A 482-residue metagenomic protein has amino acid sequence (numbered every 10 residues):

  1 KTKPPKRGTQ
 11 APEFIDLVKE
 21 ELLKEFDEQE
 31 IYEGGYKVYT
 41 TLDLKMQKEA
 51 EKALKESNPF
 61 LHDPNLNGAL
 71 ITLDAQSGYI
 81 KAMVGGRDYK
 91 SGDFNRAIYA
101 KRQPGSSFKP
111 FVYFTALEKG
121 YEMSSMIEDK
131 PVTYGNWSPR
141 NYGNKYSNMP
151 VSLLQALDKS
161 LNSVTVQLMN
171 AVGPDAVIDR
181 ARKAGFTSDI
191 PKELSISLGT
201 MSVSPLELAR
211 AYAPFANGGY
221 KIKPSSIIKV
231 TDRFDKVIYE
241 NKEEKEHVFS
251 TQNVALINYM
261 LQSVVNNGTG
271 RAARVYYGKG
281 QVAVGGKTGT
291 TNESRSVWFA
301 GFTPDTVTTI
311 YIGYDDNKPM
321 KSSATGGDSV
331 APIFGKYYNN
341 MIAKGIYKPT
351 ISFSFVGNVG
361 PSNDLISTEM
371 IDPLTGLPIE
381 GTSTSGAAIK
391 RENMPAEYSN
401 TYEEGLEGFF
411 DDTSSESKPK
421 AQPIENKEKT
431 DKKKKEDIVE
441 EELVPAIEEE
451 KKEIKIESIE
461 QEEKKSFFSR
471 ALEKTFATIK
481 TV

Functional and structural regions predicted by a protein language model:
K1-L44, K48, L168, D179-K183 (+3 more regions): Non-catalytic, structured segments within soluble enzyme domains
T2-A11, Y121-V177, E193, K221 (+2 more regions): Conserved catalytic neighborhood of penicillin-recognizing serine enzymes
L17-L23, L73-R87, L117-Y121, V132 (+8 more regions): Glycine-rich, acidic and aromatic/proline-enriched surface loops and short helix-turn segments that act as binding
V38, P64-G68, S91-F111, M123-D129 (+2 more regions): Short active-site loop at a secondary-structure junction that contains or immediately precedes the catalytic residue(s)
T40-L61, L70-D74, M83, Y89-F94 (+3 more regions): A penicillin-recognizing enzyme superfamily signal
A50, G78, K101-E128, A156 (+4 more regions): Active-site SXXK
P139-K145, G173-Y212, G219, K223-S226: Mid-domain, small-residue-enriched loop/turn segments at the edges of structured enzyme/sensor domains
V359-E460, F467-A477: Low-complexity, Gly/Ser/Thr/Pro-rich intrinsically disordered linker/tail segments
